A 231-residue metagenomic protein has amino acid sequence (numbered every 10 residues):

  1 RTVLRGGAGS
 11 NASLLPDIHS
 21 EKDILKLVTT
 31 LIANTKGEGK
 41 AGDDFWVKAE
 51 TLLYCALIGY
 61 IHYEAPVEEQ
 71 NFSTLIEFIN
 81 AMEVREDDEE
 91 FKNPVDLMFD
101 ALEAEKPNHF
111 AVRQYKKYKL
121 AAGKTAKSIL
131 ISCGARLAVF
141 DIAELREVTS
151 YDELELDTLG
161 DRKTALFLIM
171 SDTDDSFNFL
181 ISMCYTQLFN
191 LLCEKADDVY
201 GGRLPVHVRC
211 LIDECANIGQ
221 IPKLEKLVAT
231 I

Functional and structural regions predicted by a protein language model:
T2-G6: Extreme N-terminal basic, low-complexity initiation segments that serve as generic localization/processing leaders
A12, P16-T230: P-loop NTPase motor domains
